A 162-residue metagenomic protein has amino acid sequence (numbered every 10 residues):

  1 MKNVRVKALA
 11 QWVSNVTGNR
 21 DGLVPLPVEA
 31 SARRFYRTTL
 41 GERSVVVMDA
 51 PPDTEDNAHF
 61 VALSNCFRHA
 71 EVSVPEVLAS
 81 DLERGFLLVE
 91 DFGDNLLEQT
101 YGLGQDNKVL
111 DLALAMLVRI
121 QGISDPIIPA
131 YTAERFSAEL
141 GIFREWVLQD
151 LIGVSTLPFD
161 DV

Functional and structural regions predicted by a protein language model:
M1-D21: Juxta-kinase regulatory segment immediately upstream of eukaryotic protein kinase catalytic domains
V4-A8, A58, D161: A generic alpha-helix signature
R20-D21, V74, T156: Residue-level detector of short coil/turn "hinge" positions at structural boundaries
D21-Y36: ATP-binding glycine-rich phosphate-binding loop
Y36-S137, I142-E145, Q149-I152: ATP-binding pocket architecture of kinase catalytic cores
V154-V162: Central P-loop NTPase core of STAND/AAA+ ATPases
